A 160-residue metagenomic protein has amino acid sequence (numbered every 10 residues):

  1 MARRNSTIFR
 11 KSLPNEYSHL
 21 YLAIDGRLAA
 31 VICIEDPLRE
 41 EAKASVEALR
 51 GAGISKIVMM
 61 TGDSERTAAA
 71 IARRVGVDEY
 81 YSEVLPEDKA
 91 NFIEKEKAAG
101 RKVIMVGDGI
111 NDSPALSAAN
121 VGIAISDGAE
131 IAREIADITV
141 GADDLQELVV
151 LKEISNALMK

Functional and structural regions predicted by a protein language model:
M1-N111, A115-V121: Cytosolic catalytic headpiece
E65, A129, I154-S155: Peri-transmembrane interface segments
G76, D112-A129, A136-I138, D143: Active-site-proximal glycine-rich helix-loop-beta segment
E83-A90, D127-E130, D144-Q146: Short, acidic/turn-prone active-site loops that include or flank metal/cofactor- and phosphate-binding residues
E96-A99, I138, D144-K160: Soluble-to-membrane junctions at the N-terminal ends of transmembrane alpha-helices in multi-pass ion-transporting
